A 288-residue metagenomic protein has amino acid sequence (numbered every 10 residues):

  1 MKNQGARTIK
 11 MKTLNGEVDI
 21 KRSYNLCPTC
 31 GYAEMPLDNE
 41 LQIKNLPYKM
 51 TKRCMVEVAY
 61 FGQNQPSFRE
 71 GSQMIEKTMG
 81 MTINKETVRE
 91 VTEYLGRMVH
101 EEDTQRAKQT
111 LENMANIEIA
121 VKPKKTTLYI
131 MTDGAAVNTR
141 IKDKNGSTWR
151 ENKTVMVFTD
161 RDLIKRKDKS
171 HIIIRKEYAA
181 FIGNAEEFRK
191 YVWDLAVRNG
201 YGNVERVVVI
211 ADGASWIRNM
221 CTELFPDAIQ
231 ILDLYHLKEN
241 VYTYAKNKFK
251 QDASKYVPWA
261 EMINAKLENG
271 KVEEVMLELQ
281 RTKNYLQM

Functional and structural regions predicted by a protein language model:
M1-Q4, L14-G16, P28-Y32: Short Cys/His-rich metal-coordination motifs, predominantly Zn2+-binding knuckles/fingers
R7, I20-S23: Short metal-coordination and nucleic-acid-contact micro-motifs, chiefly zinc-binding Cys/His arrays
G16-D19, V121: Short, charge-rich binding segments
Y24-M288: Catalytic center-proximal scaffold of phosphoryl-transfer enzymes
